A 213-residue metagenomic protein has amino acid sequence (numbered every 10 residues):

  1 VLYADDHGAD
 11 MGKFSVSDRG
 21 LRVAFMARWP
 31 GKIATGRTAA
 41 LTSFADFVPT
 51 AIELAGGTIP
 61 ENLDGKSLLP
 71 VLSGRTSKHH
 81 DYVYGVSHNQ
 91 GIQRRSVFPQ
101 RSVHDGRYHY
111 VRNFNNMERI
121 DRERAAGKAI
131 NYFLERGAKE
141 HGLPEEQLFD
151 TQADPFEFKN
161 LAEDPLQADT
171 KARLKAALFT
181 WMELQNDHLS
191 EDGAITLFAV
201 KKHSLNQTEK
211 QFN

Functional and structural regions predicted by a protein language model:
V1-M11, I52: Metal-dependent active-site segment of extracytoplasmic phospho-/sulfohydrolases and closely related
A4-H7, R28-G31, S87, N113-F114 (+1 more regions): Active-site-proximal beta-strand/loop segments in catalytic clefts of secreted hydrolases
M11, A55-Q147, V200-K202: C-terminal cap/loop subdomain of S1 sulfatases and analogous C-terminal strand-loop tails that border
G12-N62, K66-D81, K159: Substrate-binding rim/cap in mid-to-C-terminal beta-strand-loop elements of soluble/periplasmic
R22, G137-E145, T151-A153, L161-N213: Long, internal low-complexity/basic segments
P30, L54-I59, L72-T76, R107 (+4 more regions): A generic secondary-structure signal for well-formed alpha-helical elements
T42-P49, L63-S67, D105, G142-E146 (+4 more regions): A structural signal for well-ordered alpha-helical segments within the folded catalytic domains of diverse enzymes
